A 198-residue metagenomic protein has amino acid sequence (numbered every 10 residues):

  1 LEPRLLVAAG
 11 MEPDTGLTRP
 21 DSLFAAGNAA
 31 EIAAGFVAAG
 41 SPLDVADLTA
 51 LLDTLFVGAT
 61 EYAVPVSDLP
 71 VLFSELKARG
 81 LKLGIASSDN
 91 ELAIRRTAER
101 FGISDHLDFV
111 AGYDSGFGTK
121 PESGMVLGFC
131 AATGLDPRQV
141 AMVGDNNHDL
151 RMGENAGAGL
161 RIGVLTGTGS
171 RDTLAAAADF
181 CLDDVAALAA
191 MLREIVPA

Functional and structural regions predicted by a protein language model:
L1-S67: N-terminal helical cap/lid subdomain that shapes the substrate entry/recognition surface in HAD-like hydrolases
R4-A8, D44-L48, K82, F101 (+2 more regions): Short, flexible segments with low predicted structural confidence
A9-G10, F36, L55-V57, K82-I85 (+3 more regions): N-terminal start-of-chain detector that recognizes signal peptides and the immediate post-cleavage beginning
T15, D47, L83, G116 (+1 more regions): Generic secretory/membrane-interface signal
A26-A30, A34, V57-I85, E91-R95 (+2 more regions): Short, acidic loop-to-helix structural element flanking the phosphoryl-transfer center in phosphate-processing enzymes
P70-A78, E91, R95-A198: Asp-based, Mg2+/Mn2+-dependent phosphohydrolase catalytic module
